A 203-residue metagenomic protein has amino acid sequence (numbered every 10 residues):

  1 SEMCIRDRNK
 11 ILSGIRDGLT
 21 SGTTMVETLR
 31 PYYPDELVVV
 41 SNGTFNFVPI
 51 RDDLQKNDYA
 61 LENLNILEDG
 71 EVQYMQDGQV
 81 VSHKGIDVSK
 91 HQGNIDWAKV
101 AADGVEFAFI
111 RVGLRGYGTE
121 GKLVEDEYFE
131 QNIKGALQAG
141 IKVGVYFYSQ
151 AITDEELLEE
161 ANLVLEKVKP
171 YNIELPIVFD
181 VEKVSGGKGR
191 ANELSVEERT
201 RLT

Functional and structural regions predicted by a protein language model:
E2-I5: Short, small-residue-biased leader/transition segments that mark boundaries at the very start of proteins
R8-G113: Boundary/entry segment of secreted carbohydrate-active catalytic domains
G78, S82-T203: Substrate-binding cleft of extracellular glycoside hydrolase catalytic domains
